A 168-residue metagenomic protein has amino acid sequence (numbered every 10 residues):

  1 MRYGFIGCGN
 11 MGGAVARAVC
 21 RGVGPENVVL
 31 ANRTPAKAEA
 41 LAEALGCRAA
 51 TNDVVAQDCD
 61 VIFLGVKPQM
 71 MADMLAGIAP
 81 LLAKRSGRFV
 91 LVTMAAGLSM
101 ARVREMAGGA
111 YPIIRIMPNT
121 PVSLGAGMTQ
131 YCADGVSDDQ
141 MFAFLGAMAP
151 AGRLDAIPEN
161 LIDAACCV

Functional and structural regions predicted by a protein language model:
M1-Q57, A126: NAD(P)+-binding Rossmann beta1-loop-alpha1 motif at the extreme N-terminus of oxidoreductases
N10, A36-K37, Q69-M70, L98 (+2 more regions): Short alpha-helical
V15, P35, A44-L45, D53-Y131: Rossmann-like NAD(P)(H) cofactor-binding subdomain of soluble oxidoreductases
A18, G22, A31, A44 (+3 more regions): Change "in soluble alpha/beta enzymes" to "in soluble alpha/beta proteins
N27-V29, G46-R48, V90, P112 (+1 more regions): Conserved beta-strand segments of alpha/beta enzyme cores
A31, A50-N52, I116, I157-N160: Conserved beta-strand termini and adjacent loop/short-helix elements that scaffold enzyme active sites in alpha/beta
R102-P112, M128-A164: Internal alpha-helical scaffold of NAD(P)-dependent oxidoreductase catalytic cores
V168: Alpha-helical membrane segments and immediately flanking helix-loop junctions that form or couple to the substrate/ion
